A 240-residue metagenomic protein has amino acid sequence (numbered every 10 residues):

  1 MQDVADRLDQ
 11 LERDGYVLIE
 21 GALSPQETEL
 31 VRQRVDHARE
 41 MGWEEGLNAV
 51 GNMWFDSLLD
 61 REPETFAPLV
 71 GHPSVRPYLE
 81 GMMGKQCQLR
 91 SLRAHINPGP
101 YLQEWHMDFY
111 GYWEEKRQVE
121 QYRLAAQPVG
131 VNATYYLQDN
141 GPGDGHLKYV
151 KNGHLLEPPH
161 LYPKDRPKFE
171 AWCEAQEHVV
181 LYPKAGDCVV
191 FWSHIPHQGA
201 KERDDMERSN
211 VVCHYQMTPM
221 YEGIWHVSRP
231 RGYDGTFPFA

Functional and structural regions predicted by a protein language model:
M1-R13, E20-L124, D234-F237: Non-heme Fe(II)-dependent double-stranded beta-helix
D6, M41, G46-L47, P163-K164 (+2 more regions): Non-heme Fe(II)/2-oxoglutarate
L92-A94, A133-Y135, V211-Y215: A structural signal for short, well-ordered beta-strand segments
A94-G99, Y110, Y136-P142, G153-L156: Short acidic/polar capping segments at secondary-structure boundaries
Y101-D108, E114-R117, G143-V150, P158-Y162 (+1 more regions): A short secondary-structure junction signal
M107-Q118, P163-E177, H226-R231: Short, surface-exposed loop/helix-turn segments at secondary-structure junctions that function as lids/hinges flanking
Y112-G141, V150: A contiguous catalytic/ligand-binding core that recognizes phosphate-bearing ligands
Q127-G130, N140-Q198, M220: Double-stranded beta-helix
